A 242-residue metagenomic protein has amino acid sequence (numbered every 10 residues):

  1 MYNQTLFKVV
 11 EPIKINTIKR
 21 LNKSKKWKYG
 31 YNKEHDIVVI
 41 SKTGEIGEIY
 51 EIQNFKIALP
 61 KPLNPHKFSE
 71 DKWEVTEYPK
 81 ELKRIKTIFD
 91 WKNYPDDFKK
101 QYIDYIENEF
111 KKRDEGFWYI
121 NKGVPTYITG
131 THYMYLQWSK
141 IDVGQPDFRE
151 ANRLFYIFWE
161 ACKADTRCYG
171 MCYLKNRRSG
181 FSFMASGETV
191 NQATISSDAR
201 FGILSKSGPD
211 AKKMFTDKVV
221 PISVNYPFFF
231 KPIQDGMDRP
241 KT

Functional and structural regions predicted by a protein language model:
M1-T242: Phosphate/NTP-binding elements of NTP-utilizing enzymes
